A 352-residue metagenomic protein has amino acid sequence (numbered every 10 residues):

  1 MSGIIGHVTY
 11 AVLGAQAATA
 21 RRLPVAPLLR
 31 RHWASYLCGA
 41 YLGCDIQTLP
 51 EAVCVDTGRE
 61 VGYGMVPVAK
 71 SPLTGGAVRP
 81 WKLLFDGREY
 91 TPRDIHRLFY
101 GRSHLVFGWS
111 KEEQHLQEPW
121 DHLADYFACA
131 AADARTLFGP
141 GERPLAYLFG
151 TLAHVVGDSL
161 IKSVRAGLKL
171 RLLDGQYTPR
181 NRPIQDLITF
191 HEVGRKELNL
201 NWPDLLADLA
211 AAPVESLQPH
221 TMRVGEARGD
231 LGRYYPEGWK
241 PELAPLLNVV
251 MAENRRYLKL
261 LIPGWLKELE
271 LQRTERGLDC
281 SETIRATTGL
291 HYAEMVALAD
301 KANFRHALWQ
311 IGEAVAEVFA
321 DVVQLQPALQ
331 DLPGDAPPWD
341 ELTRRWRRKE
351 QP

Functional and structural regions predicted by a protein language model:
M1-T151, V155-P352: N-terminal leader/auxiliary helical segments
